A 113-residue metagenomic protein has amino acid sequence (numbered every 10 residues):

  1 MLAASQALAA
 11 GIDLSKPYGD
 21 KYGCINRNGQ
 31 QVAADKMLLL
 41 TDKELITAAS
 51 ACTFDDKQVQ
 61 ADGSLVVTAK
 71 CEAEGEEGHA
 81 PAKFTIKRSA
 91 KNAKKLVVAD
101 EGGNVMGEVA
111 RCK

Functional and structural regions predicted by a protein language model:
A3, P17-Y18, I46, L65 (+1 more regions): Processing junctions and N-termini across compartments
A3-G11: Sec/Tat signal peptide C-region and signal peptidase I cleavage site
I12-L14, G19-T47, G78-H79: Short, solvent-exposed loop/hinge segments that bridge or flank secondary-structure elements
S15-P17, K43, D62-T68, N92-V97: Short, hydrophobic/aromatic-rich segments at coil-to-beta transitions
K21-Y22, K70-A73, A99-N104: Short, flexible beta-strand-to-coil junctions
G23-R27, A51-T53, K70-E72, R111-K113: Sequence contexts marking disulfide-bonded cysteines in secreted/extracellular proteins
T47-K91: Contiguous, well-ordered beta-strand patches that form the walls/edges of small beta-barrel/beta-sandwich domains
T85-V109: Short, exposed beta-strand-loop hairpins at the edges of beta-sheets in extracellular/periplasmic proteins
